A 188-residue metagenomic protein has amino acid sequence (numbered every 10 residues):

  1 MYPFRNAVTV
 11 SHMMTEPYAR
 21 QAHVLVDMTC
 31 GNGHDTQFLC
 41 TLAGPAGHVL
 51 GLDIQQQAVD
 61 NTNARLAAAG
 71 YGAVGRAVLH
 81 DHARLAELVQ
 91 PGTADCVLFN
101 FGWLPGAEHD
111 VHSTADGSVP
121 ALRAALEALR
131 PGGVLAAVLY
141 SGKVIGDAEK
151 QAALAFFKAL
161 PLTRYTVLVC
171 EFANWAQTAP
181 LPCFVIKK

Functional and structural regions predicted by a protein language model:
M1-H23, H34-Q37, T41: S-adenosyl-L-methionine
R20, E87-C96: A short acidic, Gly/Pro-enriched loop at the edge of an enzyme's catalytic core that lines a small-molecule cofactor
A43-G44, L129-P131: Helix-to-beta-strand junctions that scaffold the AdoMet/dcAdoMet cofactor pocket in Class I SAM-dependent enzymes
H48-D53: Conserved SAM-binding motif I beta-strand of class I
D60-P91: S-adenosyl-L-methionine
L98-A121: Mobile active-site "lid"/loop adjacent to the S-adenosyl-L-methionine
G132-L139: Conserved beta-strand signature within the Rossmann-like core of class I S-adenosyl-L-methionine
G146-K188: Class I S-adenosyl-L-methionine
